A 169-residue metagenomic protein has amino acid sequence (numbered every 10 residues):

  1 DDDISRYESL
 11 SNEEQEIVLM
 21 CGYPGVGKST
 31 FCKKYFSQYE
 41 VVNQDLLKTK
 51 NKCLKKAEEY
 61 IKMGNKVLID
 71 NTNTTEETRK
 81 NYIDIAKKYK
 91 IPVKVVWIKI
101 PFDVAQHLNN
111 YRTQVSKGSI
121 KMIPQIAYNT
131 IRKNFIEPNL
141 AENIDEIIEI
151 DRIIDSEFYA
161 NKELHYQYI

Functional and structural regions predicted by a protein language model:
D1-C21, K34, Q38-E40, D103-I169: Conserved GTP-binding G-domain of TRAFAC-class P-loop NTPases and closely related GTPase folds
E16-V18, N65-I69, V93: Generic beta-sheet signal
V26-K80: Conserved substrate/cofactor phosphate-moiety recognition/catalytic segment in nucleotide-dependent phosphotransferases
Y35, Y60, I85-A86, P138: Hydrophobic helix-cap positions at the C-terminus of alpha-helices in RecA-like/P-loop ATPase nucleotide-binding cores
N43, I69-D70, V96-K99, E149: Conserved beta-strand segments of the P-loop GTPase G domain that flank and frequently precede/overlap
M63, Y89-K94, E142-E146: Short glycine-/polar-rich loops that comprise or flank the Walker A/P-loop and associated switch/sensor motifs
E76-K94: Amphipathic helical hotspot of TIR/SEFIR-family domains
Y89-N109: Conserved phosphate-donor/acceptor-positioning beta-strand/loop module used by diverse small-molecule
